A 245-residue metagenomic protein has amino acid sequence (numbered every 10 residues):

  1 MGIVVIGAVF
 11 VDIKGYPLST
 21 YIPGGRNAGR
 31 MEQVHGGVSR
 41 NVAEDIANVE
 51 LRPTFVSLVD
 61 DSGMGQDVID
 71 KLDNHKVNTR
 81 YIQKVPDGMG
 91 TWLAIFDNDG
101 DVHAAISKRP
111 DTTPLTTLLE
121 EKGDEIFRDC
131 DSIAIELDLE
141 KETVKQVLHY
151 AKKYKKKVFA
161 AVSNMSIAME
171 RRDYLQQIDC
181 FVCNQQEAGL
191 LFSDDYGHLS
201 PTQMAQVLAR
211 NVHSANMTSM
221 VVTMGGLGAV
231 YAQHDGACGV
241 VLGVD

Functional and structural regions predicted by a protein language model:
M1-D67, N74, W92: Glycine-rich phosphate/adenosyl-contacting loop at the front of the ribokinase-like
I3-V4, N27, I167, D194-D245: Conserved phosphate-binding/catalytic region of the ribokinase-like
K71-P86: A glycine-rich helix N-cap at a beta->alpha junction
K84, A94-S132, L137: Conserved phosphate-binding/catalytic loop of the ribokinase/pfkB sugar-kinase fold
E125-I126, D173-Y174, H213: Structural alpha-helical scaffold elements that stabilize or flank donor/cofactor-binding regions in carbohydrate
S132-Q206, L227-A229, H234: Conserved beta-alpha-beta core of the PfkB/ribokinase-like small-molecule kinase fold
